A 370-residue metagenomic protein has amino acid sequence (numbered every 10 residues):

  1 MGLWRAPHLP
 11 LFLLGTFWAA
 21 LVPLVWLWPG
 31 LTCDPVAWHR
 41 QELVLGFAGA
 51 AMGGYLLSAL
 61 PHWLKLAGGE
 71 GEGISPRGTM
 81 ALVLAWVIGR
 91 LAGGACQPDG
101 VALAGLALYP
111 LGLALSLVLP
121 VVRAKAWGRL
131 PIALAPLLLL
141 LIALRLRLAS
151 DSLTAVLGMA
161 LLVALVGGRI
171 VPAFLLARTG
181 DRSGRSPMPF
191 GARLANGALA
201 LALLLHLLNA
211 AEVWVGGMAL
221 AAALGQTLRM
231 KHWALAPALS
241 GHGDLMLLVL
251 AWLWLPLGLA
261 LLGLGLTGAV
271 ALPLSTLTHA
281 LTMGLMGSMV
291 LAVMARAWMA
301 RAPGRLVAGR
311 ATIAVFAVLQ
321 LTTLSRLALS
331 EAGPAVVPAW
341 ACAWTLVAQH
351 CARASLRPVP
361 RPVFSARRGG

Functional and structural regions predicted by a protein language model:
M1-G370: Hydrophobic alpha-helical transmembrane segments of multi-pass integral membrane proteins
